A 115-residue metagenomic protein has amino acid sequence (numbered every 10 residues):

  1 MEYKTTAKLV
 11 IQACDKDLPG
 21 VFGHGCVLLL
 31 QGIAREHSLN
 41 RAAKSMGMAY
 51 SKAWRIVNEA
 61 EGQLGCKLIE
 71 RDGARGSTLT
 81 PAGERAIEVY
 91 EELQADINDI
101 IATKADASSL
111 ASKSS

Functional and structural regions predicted by a protein language model:
E2-L18: Short, Lys/Arg-enriched N-terminal segment that forms or immediately precedes the first helix of a structured domain
L29-L30: Short alpha-helical "packing" element that flanks the helix-turn-helix/winged-helix DNA-binding module
I33-R41: Short helix-boundary/capping micro-motifs
A49: Helix-turn-helix DNA-binding motif, specifically the short coil turn and the N-cap/start of the second
I56: Residues within the DNA-recognition helix of helix-turn-helix
G62-T78: A short LG(V/I)-centered, amphipathic sequence patch enriched for acidic residue(s) preceding the LG motif
A86-S108: Alpha-helical linker/hinge and terminal dimerization helices associated with HTH transcriptional regulators
